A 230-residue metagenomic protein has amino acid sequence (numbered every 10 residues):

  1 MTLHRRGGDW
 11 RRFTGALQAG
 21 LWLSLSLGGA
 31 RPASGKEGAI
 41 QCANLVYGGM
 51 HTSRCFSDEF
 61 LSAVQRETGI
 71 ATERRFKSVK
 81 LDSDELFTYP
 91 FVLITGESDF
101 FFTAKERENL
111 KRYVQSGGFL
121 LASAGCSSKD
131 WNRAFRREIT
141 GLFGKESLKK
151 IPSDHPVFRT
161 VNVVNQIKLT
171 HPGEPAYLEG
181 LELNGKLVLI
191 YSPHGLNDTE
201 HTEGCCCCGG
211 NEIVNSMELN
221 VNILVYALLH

Functional and structural regions predicted by a protein language model:
M1-W10: N-terminal secretory signal peptides that target proteins for export/translocation
G15-G28: Bacterial N-terminal signal peptides
R31-F91, E97-S98, L196-N197, T202-H230: Aromatic-Pro/Gly-enriched surface loop or interdomain linker that acts as a lid/target-recognition segment
G38-Q41, G48, C55-S57, K129-E203 (+1 more regions): An acidic, glycine-rich "communication" segment
I40, F87-F91, S116-F119, N184-V188: Loop/turn elements at helix/coil->beta-strand transitions in domains of secreted/extracellular proteins
Q65-G69, Q115-F119, T140, G144 (+1 more regions): Sec-exported extracytoplasmic/periplasmic mature domains
R75-L81, T103-N109, G173-Y177: Alpha-helical scaffolding within the catalytic cores of extracellular/periplasmic polymer-degrading hydrolases
F91-N132: Short alpha-beta junction capping motif
